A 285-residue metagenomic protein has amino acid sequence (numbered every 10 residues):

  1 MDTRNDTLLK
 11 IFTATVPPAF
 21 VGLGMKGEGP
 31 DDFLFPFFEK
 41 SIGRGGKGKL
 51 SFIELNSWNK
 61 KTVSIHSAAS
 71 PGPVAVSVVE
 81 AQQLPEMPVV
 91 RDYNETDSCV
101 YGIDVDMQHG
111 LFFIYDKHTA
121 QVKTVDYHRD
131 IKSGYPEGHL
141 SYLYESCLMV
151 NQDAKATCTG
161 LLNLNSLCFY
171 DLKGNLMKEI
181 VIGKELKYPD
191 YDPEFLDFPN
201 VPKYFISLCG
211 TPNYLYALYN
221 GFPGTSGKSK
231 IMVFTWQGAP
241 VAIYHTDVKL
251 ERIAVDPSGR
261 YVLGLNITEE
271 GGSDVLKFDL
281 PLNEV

Functional and structural regions predicted by a protein language model:
F12-N56, E80-L84, P136-E137, L250: Blade-loop segments of beta-propeller domains
G24, P30-D32, V79-E86, H128-R129 (+4 more regions): Surface loop/turn motifs at the tips and blade-to-blade linkers of beta-strand repeat domains
G29-D32, L186-E194, W236-P257: Conserved blade-ending motifs and adjacent loop-strand segments that build the rim/top face of beta-propeller domains
F35-K47, V89-D97, L140-K155, G160 (+2 more regions): Structural signature of eukaryotic scaffold interfaces centered on beta-propeller domains
S57-I103: Asp-box/WD-like beta-propeller blade repeats and closely related beta-sheet repeat scaffolds
F112-K117, G227-P240, K277-N283: Beta-propeller blade signature
D197-V233: Loop/turn-rich, solvent-exposed surfaces of beta-rich toroidal or solenoidal domains
A254-V285: Blade-level signature of beta-propeller repeat domains, shared across WD40, Kelch, NHL, RCC1 and BNR/Asp-box propellers
